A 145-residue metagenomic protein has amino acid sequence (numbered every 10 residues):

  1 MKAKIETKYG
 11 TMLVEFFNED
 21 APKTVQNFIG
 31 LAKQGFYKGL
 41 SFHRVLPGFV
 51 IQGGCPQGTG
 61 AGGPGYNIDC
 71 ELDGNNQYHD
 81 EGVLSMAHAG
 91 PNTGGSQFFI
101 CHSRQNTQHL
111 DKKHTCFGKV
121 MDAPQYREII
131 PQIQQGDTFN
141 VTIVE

Functional and structural regions predicted by a protein language model:
M1-E145: Cyclophilin-like peptidyl-prolyl cis-trans isomerases
